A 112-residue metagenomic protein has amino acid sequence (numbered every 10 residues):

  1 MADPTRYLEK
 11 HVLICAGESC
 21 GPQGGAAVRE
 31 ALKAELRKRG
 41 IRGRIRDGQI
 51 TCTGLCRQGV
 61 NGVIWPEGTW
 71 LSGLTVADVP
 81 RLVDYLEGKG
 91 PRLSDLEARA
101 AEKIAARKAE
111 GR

Functional and structural regions predicted by a protein language model:
M1-H11, R37, R42-I45, G68-R112: Iron-sulfur (Fe-S) cluster-binding modules
E9-G25, I45-P66: Local cysteine-cluster metal-coordination motifs and their immediate loop/turn environment, predominantly Fe-S cluster
Q23-E35: Compact Cys/His-rich
